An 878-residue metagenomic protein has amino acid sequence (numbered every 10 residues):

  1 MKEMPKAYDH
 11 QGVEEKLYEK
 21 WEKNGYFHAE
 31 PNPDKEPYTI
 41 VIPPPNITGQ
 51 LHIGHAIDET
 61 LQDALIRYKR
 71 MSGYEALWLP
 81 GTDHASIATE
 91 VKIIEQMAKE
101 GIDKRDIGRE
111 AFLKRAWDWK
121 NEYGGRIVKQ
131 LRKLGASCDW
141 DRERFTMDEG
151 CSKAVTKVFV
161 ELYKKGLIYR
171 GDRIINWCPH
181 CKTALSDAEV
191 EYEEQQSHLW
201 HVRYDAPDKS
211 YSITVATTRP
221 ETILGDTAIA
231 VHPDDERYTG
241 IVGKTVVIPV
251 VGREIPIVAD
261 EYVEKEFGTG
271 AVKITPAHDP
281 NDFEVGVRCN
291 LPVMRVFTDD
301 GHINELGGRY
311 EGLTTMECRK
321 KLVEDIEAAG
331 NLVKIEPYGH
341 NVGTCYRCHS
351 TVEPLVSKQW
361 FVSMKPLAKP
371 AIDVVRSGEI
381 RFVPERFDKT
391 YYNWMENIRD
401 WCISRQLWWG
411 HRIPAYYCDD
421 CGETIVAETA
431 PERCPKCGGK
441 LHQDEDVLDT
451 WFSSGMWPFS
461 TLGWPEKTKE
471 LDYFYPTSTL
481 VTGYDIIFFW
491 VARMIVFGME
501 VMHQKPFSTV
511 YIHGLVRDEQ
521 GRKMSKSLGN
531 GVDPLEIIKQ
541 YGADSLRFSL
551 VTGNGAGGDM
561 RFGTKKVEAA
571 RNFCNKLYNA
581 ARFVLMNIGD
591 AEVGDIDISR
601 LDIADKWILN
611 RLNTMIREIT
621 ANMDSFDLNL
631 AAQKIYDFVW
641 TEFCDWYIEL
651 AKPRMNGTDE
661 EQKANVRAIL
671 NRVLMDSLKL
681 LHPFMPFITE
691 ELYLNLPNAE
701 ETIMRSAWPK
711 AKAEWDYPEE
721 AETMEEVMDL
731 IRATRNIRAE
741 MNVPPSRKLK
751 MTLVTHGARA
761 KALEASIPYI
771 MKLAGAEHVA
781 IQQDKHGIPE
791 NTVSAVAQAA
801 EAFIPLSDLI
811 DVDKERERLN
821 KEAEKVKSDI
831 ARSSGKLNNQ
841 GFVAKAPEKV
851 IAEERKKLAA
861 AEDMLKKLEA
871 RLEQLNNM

Functional and structural regions predicted by a protein language model:
M1-D234, V258, T275-R288, P292-G307 (+7 more regions): N-terminal, positively charged nucleic-acid-binding surface of large information/translation enzymes
P5, D9, V13, I53-I57 (+30 more regions): Catalytic cores of large soluble enzymes that bind and process phosphate-bearing ligands
D34-I42, A64, G101-D103, V128-G135 (+9 more regions): Active-site-adjacent bridging/hinge elements
V41-I47, V375-E385, E470-T477, G558-D559 (+1 more regions): Short glycine/proline-rich turn/loop motifs
G54-I66, T82-D83, C151-A154, S212-E327 (+8 more regions): Structured ligand/cofactor/substrate-binding pocket environments in proteins
C181, V251, C348, D419-C421 (+1 more regions): Short Cys/His-rich metal-coordination motifs, predominantly Zn2+-binding knuckles/fingers
W200-A206, K244-P249, G343-R347, Y416 (+1 more regions): Short acidic-hydrophobic surface loop/beta-edge motif
H201, N393-F452, M456, E500-A543 (+2 more regions): Feature 926 captures the class I aminoacyl-tRNA synthetase adenylation module centered on the KMSKS loop
